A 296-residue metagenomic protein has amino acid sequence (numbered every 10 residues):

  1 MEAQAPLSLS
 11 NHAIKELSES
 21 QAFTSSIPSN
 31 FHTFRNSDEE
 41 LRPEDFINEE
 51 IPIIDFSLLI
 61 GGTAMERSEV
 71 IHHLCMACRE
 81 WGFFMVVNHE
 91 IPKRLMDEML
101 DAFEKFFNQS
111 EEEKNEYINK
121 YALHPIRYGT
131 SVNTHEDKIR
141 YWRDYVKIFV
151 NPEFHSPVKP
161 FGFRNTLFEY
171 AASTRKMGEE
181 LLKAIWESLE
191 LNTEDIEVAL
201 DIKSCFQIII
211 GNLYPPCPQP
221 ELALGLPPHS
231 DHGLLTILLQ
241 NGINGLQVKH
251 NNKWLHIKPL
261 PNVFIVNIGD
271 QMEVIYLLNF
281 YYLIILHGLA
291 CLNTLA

Functional and structural regions predicted by a protein language model:
M1-A296: Peripheral, non-catalytic segments flanking oxidoreductase cores
